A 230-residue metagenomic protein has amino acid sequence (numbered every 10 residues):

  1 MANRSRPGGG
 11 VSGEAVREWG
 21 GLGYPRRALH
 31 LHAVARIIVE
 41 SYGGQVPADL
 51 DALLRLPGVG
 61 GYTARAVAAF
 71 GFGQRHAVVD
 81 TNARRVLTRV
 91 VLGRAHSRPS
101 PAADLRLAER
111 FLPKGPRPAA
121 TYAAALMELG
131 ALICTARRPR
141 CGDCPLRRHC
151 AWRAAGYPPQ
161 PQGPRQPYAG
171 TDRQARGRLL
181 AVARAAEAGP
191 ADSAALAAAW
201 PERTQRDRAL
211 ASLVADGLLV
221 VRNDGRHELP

Functional and structural regions predicted by a protein language model:
M1-R176, R184, P190-A191, W200-T204: Catalytic cores of DNA base-excision repair glycosylases
A151, A185, R226-P230: Long, charged, low-complexity, helical-prone intrinsically disordered regions
W200-A215: Short amphipathic alpha-helical interaction segments
V214-H227: A short, conserved structural fragment
